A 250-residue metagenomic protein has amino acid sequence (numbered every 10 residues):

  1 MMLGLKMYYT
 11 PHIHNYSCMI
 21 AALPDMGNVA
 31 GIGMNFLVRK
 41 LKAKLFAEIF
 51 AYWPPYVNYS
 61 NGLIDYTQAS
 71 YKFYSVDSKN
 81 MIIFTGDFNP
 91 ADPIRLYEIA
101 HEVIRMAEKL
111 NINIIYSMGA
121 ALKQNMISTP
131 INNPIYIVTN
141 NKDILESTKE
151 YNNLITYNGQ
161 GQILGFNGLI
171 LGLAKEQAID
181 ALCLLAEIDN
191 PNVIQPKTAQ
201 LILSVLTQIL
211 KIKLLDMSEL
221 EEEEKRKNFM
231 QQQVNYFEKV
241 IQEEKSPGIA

Functional and structural regions predicted by a protein language model:
M1-F88: N-terminal short beta-loop-beta anion/metal-coordinating cradle
A21-L23, F84-T85, S117-G119, L185-E187: Short beta-strand segments
L23-V29, P90-P93, A120-N125, L164 (+1 more regions): Gly/Ser/Thr-rich loops at beta-strand to alpha-helix junctions that form or flank small-molecule/cofactor-binding
N35-R39, A100-E102, A199-I202: Short, solvent-exposed amphipathic alpha-helical segments in soluble enzyme and RNA/protein-processing domains
K44, E102-I115, K175-D180, I209-L214: Secondary-structure boundary elements
D92-I144: Internal, conserved structured core segments that host functional sites
Q124-T207, E244, G248: Catalytic cores of processing enzymes, dominated by hydrolases/peptidases, characterized by acidic/His-rich
P191-A250: A conserved C-terminal secondary-structure "cap"
